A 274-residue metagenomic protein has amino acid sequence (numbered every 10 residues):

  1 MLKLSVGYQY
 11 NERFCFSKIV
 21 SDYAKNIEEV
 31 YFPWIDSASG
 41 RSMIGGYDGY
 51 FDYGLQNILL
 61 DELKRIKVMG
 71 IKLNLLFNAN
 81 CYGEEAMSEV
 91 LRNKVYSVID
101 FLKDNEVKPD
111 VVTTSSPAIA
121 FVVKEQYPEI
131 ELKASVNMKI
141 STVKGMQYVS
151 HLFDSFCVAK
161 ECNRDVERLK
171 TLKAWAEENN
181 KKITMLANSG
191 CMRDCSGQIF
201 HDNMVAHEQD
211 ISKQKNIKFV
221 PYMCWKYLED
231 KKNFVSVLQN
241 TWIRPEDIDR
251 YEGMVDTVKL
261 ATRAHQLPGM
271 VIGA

Functional and structural regions predicted by a protein language model:
M1-K144, F153, C157-A274: Active-site pocket-lining/capping segments in soluble small-molecule metabolic enzymes
